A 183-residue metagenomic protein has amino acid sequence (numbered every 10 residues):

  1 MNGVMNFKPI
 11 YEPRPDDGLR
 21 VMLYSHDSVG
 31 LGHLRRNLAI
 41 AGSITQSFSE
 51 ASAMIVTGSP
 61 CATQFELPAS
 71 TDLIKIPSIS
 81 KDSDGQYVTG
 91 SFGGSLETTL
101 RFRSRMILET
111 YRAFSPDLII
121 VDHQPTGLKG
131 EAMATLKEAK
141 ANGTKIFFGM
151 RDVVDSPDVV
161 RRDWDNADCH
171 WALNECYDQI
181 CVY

Functional and structural regions predicted by a protein language model:
I10-G30: Nucleotide-activated donor-dependent transferases that construct or modify glycoconjugates
D17-L19, S25, S43, S47-T98 (+1 more regions): Conserved nucleotide-sugar phosphate-binding/catalytic loop shared by glycosyltransferases and other
R20, D117-L118, Q179: Structural motif
S25-L38, C61-A62: A short, glycine/small-residue-rich beta-strand->loop->alpha-helix junction that serves as a flexible
L34-T45, M133-A139: Histidine-anchored nucleotide/phosphate-binding helix
C61-T63, I120-E138: An aromatic- and histidine-rich active-site surface loop
T89-L128: Conserved nucleotide-sugar donor-binding subdomain of glycosyltransferases
T135-Y183: Active-site-proximal region of nucleotide-activated glycan assembly enzymes, centered on histidine/acidic-rich loops
